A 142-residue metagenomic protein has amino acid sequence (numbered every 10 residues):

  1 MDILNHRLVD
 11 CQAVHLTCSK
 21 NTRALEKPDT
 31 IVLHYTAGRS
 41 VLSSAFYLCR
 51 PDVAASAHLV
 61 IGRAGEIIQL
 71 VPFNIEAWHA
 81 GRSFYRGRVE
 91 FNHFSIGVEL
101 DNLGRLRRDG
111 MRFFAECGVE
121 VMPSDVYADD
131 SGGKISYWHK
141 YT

Functional and structural regions predicted by a protein language model:
D2-T142: Active-site-adjacent loop/helix surface patches within enzyme catalytic domains that shape the substrate-binding cleft
